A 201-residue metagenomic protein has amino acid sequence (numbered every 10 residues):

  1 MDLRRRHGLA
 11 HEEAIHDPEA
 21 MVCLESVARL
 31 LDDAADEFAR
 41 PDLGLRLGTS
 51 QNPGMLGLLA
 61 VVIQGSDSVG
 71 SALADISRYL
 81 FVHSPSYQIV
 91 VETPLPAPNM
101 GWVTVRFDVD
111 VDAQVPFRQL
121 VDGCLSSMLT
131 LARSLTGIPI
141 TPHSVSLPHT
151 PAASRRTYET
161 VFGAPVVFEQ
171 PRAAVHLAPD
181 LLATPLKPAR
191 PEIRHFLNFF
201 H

Functional and structural regions predicted by a protein language model:
M1-R106, S127, A152: N-terminal low-complexity or simple alpha-helical regulatory segments that function as activation/interaction modules
L56-V62, D110-Q114, L182-A183: Short hinge/gating elements
G70, R118-S126, P191, H195: Short, well-ordered alpha-helical segments
P85, G101, T141, F162 (+1 more regions): A generic structural signal for well-ordered coil/turn residues at beta-strand boundaries that shape enzyme active-site
A97, W102, R118, V166-F168 (+1 more regions): Hydrophobic helix-rich structural segments at or within alpha/beta enzyme and signaling domains
N99-F107, R172-P179: A generic structural motif
W102-A153: Conserved helix-adjacent loop modules within structured domains
A152, T157-H201: Extended mid-to-C-terminal alpha-helical interaction segments
